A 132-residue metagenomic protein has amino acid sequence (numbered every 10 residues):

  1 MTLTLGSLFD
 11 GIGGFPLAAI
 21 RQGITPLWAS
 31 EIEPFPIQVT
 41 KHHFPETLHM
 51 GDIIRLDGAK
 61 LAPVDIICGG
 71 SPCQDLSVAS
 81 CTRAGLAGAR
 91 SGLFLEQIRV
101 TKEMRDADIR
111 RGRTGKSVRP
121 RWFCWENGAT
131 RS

Functional and structural regions predicted by a protein language model:
M1-S132: Conserved active-site and SAM-binding loop architecture of S-adenosyl-L-methionine-dependent nucleic-acid
